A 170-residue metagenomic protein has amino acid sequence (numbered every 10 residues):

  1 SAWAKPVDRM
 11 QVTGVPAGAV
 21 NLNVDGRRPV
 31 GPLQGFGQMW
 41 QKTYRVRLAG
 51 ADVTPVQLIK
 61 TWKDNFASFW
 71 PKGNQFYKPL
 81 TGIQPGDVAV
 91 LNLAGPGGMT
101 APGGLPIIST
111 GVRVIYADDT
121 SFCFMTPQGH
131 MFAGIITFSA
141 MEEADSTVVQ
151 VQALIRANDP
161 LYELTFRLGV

Functional and structural regions predicted by a protein language model:
S1-A101: Hydrophobic ligand-binding cavity/cleft-lining segments
P29-V30, V112, V151: Short, flexible segments with low predicted structural confidence
M39-R45, S121, S146-V148: Intrinsic-disorder/low-complexity, polar/charged segments enriched in Ser/Thr/Lys/Arg/Asp/Glu/Gln
V46, L91-L93, Y116, A140-E142 (+1 more regions): Hydrophobic side chains in beta-strands
V90, C123, V148-Q150: General beta-strand recognition
P96-P106, F132, A157-L161: Short, cysteine-centered beta-strand-loop-beta hairpins and adjacent loop/turn segments enriched in charged/polar
P102-A144: Hydrophobic-ligand binding "helix-grip"
Q128-V170: Beta-strand/loop substructures that line and gate deep hydrophobic ligand-binding cavities in soluble
